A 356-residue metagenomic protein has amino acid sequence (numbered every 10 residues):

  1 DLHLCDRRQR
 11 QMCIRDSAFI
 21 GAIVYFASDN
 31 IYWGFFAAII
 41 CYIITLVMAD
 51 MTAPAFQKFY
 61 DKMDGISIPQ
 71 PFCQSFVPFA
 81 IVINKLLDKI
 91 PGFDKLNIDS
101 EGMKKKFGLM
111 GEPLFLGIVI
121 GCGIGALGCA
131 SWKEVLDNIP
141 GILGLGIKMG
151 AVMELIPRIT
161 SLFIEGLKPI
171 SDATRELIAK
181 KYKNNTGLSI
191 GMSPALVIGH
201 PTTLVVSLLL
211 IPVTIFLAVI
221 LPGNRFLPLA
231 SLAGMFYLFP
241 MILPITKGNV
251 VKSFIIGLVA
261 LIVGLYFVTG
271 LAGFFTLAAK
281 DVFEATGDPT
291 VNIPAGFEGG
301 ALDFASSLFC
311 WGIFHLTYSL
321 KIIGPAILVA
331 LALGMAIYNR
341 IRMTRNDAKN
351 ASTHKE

Functional and structural regions predicted by a protein language model:
D1-I14: Single conserved hydrophobic/aromatic residue that forms the stacking wall/gate of nucleotide- or nucleobase-binding
R15-P78, P91-E112, D137: Membrane-interface helix-loop-helix junctions at boundaries between adjacent transmembrane segments
S17-Y25, A38-D50, L116-C129, G146-P157 (+4 more regions): Hydrophobic core segments of alpha-helical transmembrane domains in multi-pass membrane transport and ion-translocation
N30-I39, G111-L114, G141-M149, G248-A260: Alpha-helical transmembrane segments and their helix-start/interface "positive-inside/aromatic belt" motifs in integral
F56-S100, E165-S193, V282-D288, S352-E356: Juxtamembrane inter-helical linkers in multi-pass membrane proteins
Y60-I66, K133-P140, L177-N185, N224-E356: Transmembrane alpha-helical segments and their short flanking loops that form helix-hairpins/helix-helix interfaces
I81-K183: Membrane-embedded hairpin module used as a gating/binding unit in multi-pass transport and secretion proteins
L145-P228: Long, well-ordered mid-to-C-terminal structural blocks that present hydrophobic/aromatic surfaces
